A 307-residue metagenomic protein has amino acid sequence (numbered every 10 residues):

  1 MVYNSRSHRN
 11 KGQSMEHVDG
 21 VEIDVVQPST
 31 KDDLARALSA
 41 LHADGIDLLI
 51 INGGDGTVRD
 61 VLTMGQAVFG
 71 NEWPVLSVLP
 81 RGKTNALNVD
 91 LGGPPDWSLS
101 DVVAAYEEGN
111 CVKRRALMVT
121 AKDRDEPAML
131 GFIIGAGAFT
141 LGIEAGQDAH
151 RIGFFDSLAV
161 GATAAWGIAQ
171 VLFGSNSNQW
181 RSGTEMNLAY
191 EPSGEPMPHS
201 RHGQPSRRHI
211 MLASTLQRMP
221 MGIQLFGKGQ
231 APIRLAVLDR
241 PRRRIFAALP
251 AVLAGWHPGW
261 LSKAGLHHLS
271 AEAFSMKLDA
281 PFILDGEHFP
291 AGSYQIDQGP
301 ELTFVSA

Functional and structural regions predicted by a protein language model:
M1-N52, G56-V68, D96-A104: ATP/NTP phosphate-donor binding region
V2-Y3, H8-G12, G70-R207: Catalytic core of DAGKc-family lipid kinases
N10-K11, L141-G142, P220-G222, L284-D285: Short helix/loop capping segments that flank catalytic or ligand/cofactor-binding pockets
E16-D19, Q66-A67, Q147-A149, G227-Q230 (+1 more regions): Short, solvent-exposed amphipathic alpha-helical segments in soluble enzyme and RNA/protein-processing domains
I50, S77-L79, A236: Hydrophobic/aromatic beta-strand patches that form the interior of the parallel beta-sheet core in alpha/beta enzyme
G135, F139, I210-L225, H288: Glycine-rich phosphate/pyrophosphate-binding beta-alpha loops
N187-A189, I210-S214, A236-L238: Short, conserved beta-strand edge motifs with alternating hydrophobic and charged residues
P198-P205, M221-A307: ATP/nucleoside-binding phosphotransfer catalytic cores, i.e., glycine-rich phosphate-binding loops
